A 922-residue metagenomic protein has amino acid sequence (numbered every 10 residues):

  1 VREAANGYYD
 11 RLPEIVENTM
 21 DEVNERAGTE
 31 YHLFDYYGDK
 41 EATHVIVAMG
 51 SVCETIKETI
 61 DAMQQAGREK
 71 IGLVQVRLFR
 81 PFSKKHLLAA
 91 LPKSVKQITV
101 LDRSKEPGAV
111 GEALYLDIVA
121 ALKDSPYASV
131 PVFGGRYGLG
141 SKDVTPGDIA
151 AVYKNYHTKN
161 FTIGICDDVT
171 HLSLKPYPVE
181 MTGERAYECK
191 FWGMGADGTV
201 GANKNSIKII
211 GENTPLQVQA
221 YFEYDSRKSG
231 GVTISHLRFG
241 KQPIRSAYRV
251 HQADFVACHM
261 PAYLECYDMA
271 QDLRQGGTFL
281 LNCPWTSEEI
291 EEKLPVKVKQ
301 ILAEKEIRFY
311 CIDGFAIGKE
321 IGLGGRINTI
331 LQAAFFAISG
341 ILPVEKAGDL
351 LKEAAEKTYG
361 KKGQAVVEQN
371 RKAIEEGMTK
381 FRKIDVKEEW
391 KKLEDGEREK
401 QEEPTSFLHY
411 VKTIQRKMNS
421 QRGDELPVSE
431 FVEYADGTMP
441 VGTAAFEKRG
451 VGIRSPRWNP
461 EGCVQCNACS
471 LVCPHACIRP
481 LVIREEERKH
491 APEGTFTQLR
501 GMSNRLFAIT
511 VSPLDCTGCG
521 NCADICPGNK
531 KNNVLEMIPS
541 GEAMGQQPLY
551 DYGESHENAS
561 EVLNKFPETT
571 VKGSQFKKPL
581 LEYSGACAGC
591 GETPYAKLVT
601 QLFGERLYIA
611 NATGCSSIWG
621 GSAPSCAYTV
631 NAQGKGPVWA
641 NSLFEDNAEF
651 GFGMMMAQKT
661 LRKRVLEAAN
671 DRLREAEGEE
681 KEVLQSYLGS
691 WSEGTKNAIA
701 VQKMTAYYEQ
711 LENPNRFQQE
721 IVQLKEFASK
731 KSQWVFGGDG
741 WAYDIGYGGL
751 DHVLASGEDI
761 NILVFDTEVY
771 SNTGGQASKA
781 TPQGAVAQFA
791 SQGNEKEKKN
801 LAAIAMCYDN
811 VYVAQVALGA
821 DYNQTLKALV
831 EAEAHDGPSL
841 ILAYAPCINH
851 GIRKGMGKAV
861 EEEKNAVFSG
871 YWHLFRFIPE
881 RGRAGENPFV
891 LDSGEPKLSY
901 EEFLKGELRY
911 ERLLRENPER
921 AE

Functional and structural regions predicted by a protein language model:
V1-D35, G396, N849, A859-V890: Conformationally flexible catalytic loops at phosphate/diphosphate-handling active centers
V1-K40, G140-L216, Y224, K228-S229: Active-site phosphate/pyrophosphate-binding segments
M20-H44, K57, S173-A186, A445-F446 (+3 more regions): Glycine-/acidic-rich phosphate or pyrophosphate-binding loops and their flanking alpha/beta elements
P81-F82, H86, S94-Q97, L101-E112 (+8 more regions): Active-site cofactor/cluster-binding pocket
S141-Y177, Q369-K391, N810-W872: Structural signature of the thiamine diphosphate
A347-L351, G360-C516, A523-Y608, A612-Q733 (+7 more regions): Ferredoxin-type iron-sulfur electron-transfer modules and their immediate structural context
N558, W619-A623, T629, P714-N715 (+3 more regions): Thiamine diphosphate
